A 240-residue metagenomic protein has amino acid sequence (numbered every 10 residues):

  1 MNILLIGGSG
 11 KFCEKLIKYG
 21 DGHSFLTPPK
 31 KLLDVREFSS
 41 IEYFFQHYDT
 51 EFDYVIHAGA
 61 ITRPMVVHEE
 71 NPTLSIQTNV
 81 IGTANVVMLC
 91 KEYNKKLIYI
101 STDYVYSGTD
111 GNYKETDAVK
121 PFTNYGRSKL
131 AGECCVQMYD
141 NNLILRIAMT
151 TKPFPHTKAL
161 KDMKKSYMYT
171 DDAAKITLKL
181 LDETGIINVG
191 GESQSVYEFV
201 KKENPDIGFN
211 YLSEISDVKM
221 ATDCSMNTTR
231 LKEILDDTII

Functional and structural regions predicted by a protein language model:
M1-G22: N-terminal Rossmann NAD(P)H-binding glycine-rich loop of SDR-like oxidoreductase domains
D21-F44: Adenosine-cofactor binding site in Rossmann-like domains, unifying the SAM/SAH pocket of S-adenosylmethionine-dependent
R36, E70, L74-N85, V119 (+2 more regions): Glycine-rich NAD(P)-binding loop of the Rossmann-fold in SDR/ketoreductase-type enzymes
F38-T78, L89: NAD(P)H-binding glycine-rich loop region in Rossmannoid oxidoreductase-like domains and their noncatalytic homologs
N85-K120: Conserved Rossmann-fold NAD(P)-dependent oxidoreductase catalytic core, especially the SDR/UDP-sugar
K120-A148: Active-site Tyr-X1-5-Lys
K152-D182: Substrate-positioning beta->alpha
I176, L180-D223: Mid/C-terminal beta-alpha module of Rossmann-like enzyme folds, strongest in SDR-family dehydrogenases/epimerases
